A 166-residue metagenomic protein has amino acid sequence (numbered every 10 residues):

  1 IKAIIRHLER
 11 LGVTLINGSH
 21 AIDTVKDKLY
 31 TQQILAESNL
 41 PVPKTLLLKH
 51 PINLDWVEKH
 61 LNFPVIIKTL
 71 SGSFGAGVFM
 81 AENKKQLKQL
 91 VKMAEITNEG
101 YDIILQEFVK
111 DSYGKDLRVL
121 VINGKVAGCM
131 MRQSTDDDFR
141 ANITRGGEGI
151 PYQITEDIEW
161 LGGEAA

Functional and structural regions predicted by a protein language model:
I1-K26, P41-K44: A short, GP-enriched loop/loop-strand-helix hinge that lies immediately N-terminal to, or at the N-terminal rim
I4, L54, G162: Aromatic/hydrophobic pocket-lining residues that form π-stacking "cages" and hydrophobic walls in ligand
H7, I34, V57, E164-A166: Residues within well-ordered alpha helices
I22-Q106, Y113-G114: Active-site nucleotide/adenylate-binding loops and adjacent lid/helix of ATP-dependent enzymes
M80-A165: Phosphate-binding site of ATP-dependent enzymes
